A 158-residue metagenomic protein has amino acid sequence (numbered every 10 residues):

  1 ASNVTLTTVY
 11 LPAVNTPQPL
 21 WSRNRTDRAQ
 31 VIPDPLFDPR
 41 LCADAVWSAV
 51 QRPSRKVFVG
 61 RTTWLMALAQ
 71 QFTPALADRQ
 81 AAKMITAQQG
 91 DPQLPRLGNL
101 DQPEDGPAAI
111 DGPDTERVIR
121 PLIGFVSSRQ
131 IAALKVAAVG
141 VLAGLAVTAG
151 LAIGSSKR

Functional and structural regions predicted by a protein language model:
S2-P92: SDR active-site lid
A43, R96-S127: Juxtamembrane amphipathic/hinge helix adjacent to a transmembrane helix
L65-R79, E116-A133: Short flexible/disordered coil segments
G90-L94, K157-R158: Short, Lys/Arg-enriched, Gly/Pro-containing loop segments at transmembrane-helix junctions of multi-pass membrane
S127-K157: Hydrophobic alpha-helical topogenic segments used for membrane insertion/localization
